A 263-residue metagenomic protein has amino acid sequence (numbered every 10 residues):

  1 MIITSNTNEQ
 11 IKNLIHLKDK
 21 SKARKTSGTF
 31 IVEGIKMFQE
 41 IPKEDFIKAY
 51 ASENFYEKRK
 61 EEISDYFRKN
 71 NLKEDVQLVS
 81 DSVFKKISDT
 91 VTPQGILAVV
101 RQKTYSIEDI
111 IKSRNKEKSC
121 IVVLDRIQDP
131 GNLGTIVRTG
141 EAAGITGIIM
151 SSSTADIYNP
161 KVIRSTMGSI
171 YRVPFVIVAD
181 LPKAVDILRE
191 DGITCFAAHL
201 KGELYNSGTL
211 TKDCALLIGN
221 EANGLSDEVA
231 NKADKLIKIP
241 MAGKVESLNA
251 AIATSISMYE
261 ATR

Functional and structural regions predicted by a protein language model:
M1-V91, T194: N-terminal positively charged helical leader segments and presequences
G34, Q128-T135, L248-A253: Amphipathic alpha-helical repeat scaffolds
D45, L72, T166, Y171 (+2 more regions): Short, structured coil segments at secondary-structure junctions
V83-I127: Hydrophobic alpha-helical segments and helix pairs
D109-K201: RNA substrate-binding interface of SAM-dependent RNA methyltransferases
T139-A143, I157-I170, D227, N231-R263: Structured adenosyl-cofactor binding patch, chiefly the S-adenosyl-L-methionine
F196-V245, N249: Active-site/ligand-binding-proximal alpha/beta "capping" segment
